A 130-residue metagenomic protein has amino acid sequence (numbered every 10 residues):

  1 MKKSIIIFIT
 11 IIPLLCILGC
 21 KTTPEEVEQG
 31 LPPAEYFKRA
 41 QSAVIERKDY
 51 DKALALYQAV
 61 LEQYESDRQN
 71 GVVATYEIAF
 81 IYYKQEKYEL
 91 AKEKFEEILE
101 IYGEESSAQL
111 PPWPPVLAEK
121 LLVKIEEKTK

Functional and structural regions predicted by a protein language model:
M1-T22: Sec-dependent bacterial lipoprotein signal peptides
G19-K130: Acidic, polar-rich low-complexity tracts and alpha-helical solenoid repeat scaffolds
